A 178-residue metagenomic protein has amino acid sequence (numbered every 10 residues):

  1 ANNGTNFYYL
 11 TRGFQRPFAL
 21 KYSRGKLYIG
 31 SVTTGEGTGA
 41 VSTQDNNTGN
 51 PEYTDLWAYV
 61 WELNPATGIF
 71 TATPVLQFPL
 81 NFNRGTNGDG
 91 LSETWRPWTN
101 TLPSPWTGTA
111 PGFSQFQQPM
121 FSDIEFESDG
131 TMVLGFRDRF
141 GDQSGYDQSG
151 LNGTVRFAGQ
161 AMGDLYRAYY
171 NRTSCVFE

Functional and structural regions predicted by a protein language model:
A1-E178: Sequence/structural signature of beta-propeller domains
